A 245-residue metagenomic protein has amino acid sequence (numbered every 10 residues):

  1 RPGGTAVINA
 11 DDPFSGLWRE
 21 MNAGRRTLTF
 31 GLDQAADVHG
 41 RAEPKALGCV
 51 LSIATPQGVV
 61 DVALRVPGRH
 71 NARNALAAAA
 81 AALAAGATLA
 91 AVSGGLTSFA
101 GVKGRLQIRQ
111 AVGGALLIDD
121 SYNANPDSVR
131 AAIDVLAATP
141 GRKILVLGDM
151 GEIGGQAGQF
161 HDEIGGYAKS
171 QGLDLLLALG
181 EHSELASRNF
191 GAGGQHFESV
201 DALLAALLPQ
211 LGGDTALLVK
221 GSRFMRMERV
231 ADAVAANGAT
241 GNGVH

Functional and structural regions predicted by a protein language model:
R1-M21, R65, G151-E152, Q156: Flexible active-site lid/hinge loop adjacent to a nucleotide/diphosphate and Mg2+-phosphate binding pocket
A23-R26, A36, L47, P56-D61 (+1 more regions): ATP-dependent carboxylate-amine ligase
T29-D33: Short beta-strand elements of ligand-binding domains
E43-V50: A short, compositionally biased
S52-A54: A generic structural motif
